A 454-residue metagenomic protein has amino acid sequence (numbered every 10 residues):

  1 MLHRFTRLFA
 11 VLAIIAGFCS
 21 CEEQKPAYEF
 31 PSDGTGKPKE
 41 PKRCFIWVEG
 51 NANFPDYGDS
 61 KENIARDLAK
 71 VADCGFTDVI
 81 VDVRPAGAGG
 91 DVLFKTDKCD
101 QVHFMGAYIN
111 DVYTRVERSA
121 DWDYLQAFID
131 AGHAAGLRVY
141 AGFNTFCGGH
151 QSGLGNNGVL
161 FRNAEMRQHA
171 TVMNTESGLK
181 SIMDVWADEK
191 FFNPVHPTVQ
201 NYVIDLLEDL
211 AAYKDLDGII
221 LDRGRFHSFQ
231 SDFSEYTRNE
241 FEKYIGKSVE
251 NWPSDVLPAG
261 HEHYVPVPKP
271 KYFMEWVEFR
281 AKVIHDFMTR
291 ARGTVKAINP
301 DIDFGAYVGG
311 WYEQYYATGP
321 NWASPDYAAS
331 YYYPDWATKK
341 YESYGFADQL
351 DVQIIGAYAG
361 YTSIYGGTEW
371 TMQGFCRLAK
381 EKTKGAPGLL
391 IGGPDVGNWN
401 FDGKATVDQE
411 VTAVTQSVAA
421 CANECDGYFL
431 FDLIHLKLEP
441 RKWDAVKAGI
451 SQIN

Functional and structural regions predicted by a protein language model:
I14-P41: Bacterial Sec-dependent N-terminal signal peptides
G36-G58, Y140-Y213, E262-F273: Active-site-adjacent "subsite" loops/lids of carbohydrate-active enzymes
E62-G90, Y213-D217, E342-I355, C421-Y428: Catalytic domains of carbohydrate-active enzymes, especially glycoside hydrolases
A69-F76, F128-G132, K190-H227, H285-F287 (+3 more regions): An active-site-proximal structural segment forming one wall of the substrate-binding cleft that immediately precedes
F76-A120: Aromatic-lined carbohydrate-binding/catalytic grooves of carbohydrate-active enzymes
D91-M105, C147-V185, L221-Y264, A317-A328: Aromatic- and acidic-residue-enriched segments that line the glycan-binding/catalytic groove of carbohydrate-active
G148-Q151, G155, F229, I298-T368 (+1 more regions): Substrate-binding cleft/loops of secretory-pathway carbohydrate-active enzymes
T338-N454: Substrate-binding cleft of secreted/luminal carbohydrate-active enzymes
